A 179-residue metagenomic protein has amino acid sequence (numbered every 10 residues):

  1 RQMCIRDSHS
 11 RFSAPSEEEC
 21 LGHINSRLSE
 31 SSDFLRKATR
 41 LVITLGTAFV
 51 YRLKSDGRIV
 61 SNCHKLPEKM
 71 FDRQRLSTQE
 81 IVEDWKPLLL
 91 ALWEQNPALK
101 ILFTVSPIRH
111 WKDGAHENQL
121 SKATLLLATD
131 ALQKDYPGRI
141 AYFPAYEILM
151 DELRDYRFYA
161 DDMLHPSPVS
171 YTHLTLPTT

Functional and structural regions predicted by a protein language model:
R1-D7, T172-T178: Conserved small/polar residues in nucleotide/adenosyl-binding loops
Q2, R6-F34: Basic, amphipathic N-terminal segments that precede the first structured/catalytic domain
I24-V42, P87-E94: Short amphipathic alpha-helices and their capping/turn segments at secondary-structure boundaries
L45-D56: Short, solvent-exposed beta-strand-terminating loops
S55-T78: A solvent-exposed, charged loop/short amphipathic helix patch at secondary-structure junctions
L90-Q119, E152: Active-site segments of SGNH/GDSL-like serine hydrolases that catalyze O-acetyl group transfer/hydrolysis on lipids
K100-L102, A123-D155: Extracellular serine-dependent O-acyl
A160-L174: Histidine-centered active-site loop/cap adjacent to the catalytic His in serine esterases/O-acetyl transfer systems
